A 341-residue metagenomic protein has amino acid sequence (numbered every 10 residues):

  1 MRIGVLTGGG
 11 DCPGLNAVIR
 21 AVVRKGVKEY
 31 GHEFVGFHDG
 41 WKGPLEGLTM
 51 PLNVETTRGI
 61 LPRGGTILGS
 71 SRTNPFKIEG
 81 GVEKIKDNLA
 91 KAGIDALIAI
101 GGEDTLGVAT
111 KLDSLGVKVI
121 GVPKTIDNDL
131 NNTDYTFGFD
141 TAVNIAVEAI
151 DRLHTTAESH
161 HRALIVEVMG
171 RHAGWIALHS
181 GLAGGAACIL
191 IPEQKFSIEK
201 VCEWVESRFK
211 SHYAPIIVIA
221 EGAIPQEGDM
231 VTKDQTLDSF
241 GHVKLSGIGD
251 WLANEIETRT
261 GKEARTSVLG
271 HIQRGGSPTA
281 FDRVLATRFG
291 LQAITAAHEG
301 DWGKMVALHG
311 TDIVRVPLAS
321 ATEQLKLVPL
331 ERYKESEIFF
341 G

Functional and structural regions predicted by a protein language model:
M1-L45: N-terminal phosphate-binding or glycine-rich loops at protein starts, especially the Walker A/P-loop of NTPases
A17-V22, E103-V117, A177: Short Gly/Thr/Asp-enriched flexible loops that form oxyanion-binding sites at enzyme active sites
G31, V35, D113-G138, V143 (+1 more regions): Short, acidic/small-residue loops that bind anionic groups at enzyme active sites
G31-F37, T156-A163, P215-I217, A253 (+3 more regions): Flexible, glycine/charged-enriched surface loops at secondary-structure junctions
P44-A99, D104-T105, F137-N144, E148 (+1 more regions): Glycine-rich oxoanion-binding loops at beta->alpha junctions
A96-G101, A109-K111, F139-A157, E167-K262: Accessory alpha-helical/coil subdomains and C-terminal extensions that flank or cap enzyme catalytic cores
W251, K304-G341: Phosphate-binding loop/pocket of nucleotide- and phosphate-handling active sites
